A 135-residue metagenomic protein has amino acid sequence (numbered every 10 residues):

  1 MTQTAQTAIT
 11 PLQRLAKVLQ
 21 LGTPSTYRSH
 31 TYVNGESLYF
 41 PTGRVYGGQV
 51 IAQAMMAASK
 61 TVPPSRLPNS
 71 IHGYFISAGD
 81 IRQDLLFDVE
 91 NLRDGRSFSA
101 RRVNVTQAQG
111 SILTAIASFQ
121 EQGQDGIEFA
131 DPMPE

Functional and structural regions predicted by a protein language model:
M1-E135: Terminal targeting signals and extreme-terminal segments of soluble enzymes
